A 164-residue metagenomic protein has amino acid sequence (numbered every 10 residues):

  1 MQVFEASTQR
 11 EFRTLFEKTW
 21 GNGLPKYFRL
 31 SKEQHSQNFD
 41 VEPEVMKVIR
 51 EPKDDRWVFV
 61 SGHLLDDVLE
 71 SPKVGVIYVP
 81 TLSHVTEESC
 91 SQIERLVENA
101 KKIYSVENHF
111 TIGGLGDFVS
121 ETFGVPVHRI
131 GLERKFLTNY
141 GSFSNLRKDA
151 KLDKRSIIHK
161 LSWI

Functional and structural regions predicted by a protein language model:
M1-G21, K160: Conserved thiamine diphosphate
N22-L24, R29-I164: Thiamine diphosphate
